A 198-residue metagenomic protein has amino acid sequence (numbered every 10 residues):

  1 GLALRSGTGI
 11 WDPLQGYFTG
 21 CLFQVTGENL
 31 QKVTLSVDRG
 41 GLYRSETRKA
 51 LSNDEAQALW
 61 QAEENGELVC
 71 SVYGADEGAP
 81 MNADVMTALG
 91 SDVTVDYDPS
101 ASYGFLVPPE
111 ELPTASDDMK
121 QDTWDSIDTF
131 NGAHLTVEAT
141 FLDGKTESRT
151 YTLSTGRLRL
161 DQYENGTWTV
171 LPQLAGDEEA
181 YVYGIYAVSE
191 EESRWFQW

Functional and structural regions predicted by a protein language model:
G1-A133, T140-W198: Non-catalytic macromolecular-recognition regions in eukaryotic signaling proteins
